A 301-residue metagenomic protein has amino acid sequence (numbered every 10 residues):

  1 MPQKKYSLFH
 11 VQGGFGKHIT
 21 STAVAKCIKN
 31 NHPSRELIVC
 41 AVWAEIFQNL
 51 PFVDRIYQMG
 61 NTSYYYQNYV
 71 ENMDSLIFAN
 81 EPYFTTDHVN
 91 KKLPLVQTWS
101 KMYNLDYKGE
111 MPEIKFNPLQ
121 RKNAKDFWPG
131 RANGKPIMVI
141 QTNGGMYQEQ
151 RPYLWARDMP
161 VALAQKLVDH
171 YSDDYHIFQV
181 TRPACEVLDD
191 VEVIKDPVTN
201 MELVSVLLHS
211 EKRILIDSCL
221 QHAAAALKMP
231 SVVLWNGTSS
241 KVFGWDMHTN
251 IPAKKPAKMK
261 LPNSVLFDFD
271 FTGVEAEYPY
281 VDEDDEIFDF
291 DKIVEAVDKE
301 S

Functional and structural regions predicted by a protein language model:
M1, F9, G16, C27-I28 (+3 more regions): Catalytic phosphate/metal-binding cores of nucleic-acid and nucleotide-processing enzymes, i.e., regions that mediate
M1-P94, E202-S205, Q221: Active-site and donor-binding regions of nucleotide-sugar-utilizing enzymes
S7-L8, E36-I38, V139, H176-F178 (+1 more regions): A structural signal for isolated positions on well-ordered beta-strands in alpha/beta enzyme cores
I19, Y153-K241, H248-I251: Donor-binding and catalytic core of enzymes assembling or modifying cell-surface/extracellular glycoconjugates
N31, E113-Q179, K292-I293: Core catalytic architecture of nucleotide-activated donor-dependent transferases building glycoconjugates
P51-T62, N68-L76, E186-V198, M229 (+1 more regions): Active-site regions of enzymes building and remodeling cell-envelope glycoconjugates
Y83-K91, M146-M159, Y280-V281: Short, flexible/disordered intra-domain loops and linkers
F84-A132, M247-S301: Leloir-type glycosyltransferase catalytic cores
